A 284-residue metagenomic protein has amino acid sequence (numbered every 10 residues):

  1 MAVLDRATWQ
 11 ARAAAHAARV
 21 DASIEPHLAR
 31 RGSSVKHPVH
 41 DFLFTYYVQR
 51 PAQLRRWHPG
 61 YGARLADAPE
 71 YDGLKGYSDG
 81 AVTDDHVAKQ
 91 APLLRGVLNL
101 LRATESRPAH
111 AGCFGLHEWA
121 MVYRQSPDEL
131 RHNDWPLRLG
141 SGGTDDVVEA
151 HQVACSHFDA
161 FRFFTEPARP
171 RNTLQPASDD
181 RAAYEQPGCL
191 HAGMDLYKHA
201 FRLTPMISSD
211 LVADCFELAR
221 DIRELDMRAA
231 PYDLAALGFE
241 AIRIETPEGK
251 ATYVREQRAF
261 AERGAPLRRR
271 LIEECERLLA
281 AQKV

Functional and structural regions predicted by a protein language model:
M1-L100, L237-V284: Active-site acidic/histidine clusters and adjacent loop/turn architecture that either coordinate catalytic ions
D5, D21, E25, D41 (+15 more regions): Acidic-enriched, low-complexity/disordered segments with a strong bias for Aspartate over Glutamate
H16, H27, H37-H40, H58 (+8 more regions): Histidine (H) residue identity feature
R50, R138-G140, S208, T246: Helix N-terminus capping/helix-initiation residues
L54-R55, P59, C113-L116, Y123-D128 (+5 more regions): Generic alpha-helix signal with a bias toward terminal, lower-confidence helices and secondary-structure junctions
D72-A81, G112-W119, H191-L196: Glycine-rich, often proline-containing surface loops adjacent to acidic residues and nearby aromatics that form
V87-D180: A contiguous catalytic/ligand-binding core that recognizes phosphate-bearing ligands
P176, A183-V284: Charged low-complexity "KEKE/polyampholyte" interaction tracts
